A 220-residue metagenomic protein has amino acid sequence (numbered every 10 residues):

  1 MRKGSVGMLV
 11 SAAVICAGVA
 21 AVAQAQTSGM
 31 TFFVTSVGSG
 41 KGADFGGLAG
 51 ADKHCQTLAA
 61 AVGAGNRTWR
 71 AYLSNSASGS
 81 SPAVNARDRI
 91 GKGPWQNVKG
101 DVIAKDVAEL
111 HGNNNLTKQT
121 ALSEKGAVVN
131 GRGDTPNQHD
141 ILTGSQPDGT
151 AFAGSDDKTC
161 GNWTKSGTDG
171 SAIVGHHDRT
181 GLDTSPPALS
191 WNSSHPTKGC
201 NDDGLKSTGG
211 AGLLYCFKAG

Functional and structural regions predicted by a protein language model:
M1-S11: Bacterial N-terminal signal peptides that target proteins for export
S11-A12, S145: Low-complexity, intrinsically disordered/propeptide-like segments
A13-C16, F33: Charged/polar interaction segments and conserved charged motifs
I15-A23: C-terminal segment of classical bacterial N-terminal signal peptides
A23-G220: Secreted/extracellular ectodomain signature
